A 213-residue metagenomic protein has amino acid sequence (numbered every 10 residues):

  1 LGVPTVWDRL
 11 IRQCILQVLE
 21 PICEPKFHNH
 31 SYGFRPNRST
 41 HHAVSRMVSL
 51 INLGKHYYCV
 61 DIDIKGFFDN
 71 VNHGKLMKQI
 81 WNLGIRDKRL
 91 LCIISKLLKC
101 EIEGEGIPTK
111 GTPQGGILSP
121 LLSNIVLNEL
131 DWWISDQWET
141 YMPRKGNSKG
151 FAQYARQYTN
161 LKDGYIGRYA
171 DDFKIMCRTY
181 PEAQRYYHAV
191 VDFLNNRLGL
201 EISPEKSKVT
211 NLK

Functional and structural regions predicted by a protein language model:
G2-V3, R12: Glycine-rich active-site/cofactor-binding loop and its immediate structural neighborhood
D8: "…together with the soluble PPM/PP2C metallo-phosphatase catalytic core" -> "…together with the soluble PPM/PP2C
I15: Nucleotide/phosphate-binding loop and acidic/charged catalytic motifs in nucleotide-binding or -utilizing enzymes
K26-H30, F34-R38, H42-L212: Conserved polymerase palm-domain catalytic core
